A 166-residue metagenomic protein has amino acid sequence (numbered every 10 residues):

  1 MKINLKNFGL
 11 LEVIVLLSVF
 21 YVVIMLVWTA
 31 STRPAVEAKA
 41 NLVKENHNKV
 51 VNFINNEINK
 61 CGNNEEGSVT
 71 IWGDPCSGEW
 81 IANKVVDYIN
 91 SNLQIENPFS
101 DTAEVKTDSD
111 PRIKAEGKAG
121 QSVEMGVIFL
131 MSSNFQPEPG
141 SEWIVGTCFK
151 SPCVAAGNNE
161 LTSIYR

Functional and structural regions predicted by a protein language model:
M1-N4, F149: Short, flexible loop/turn elements at secondary-structure junctions
N4-K49: Amphipathic alpha-helical segments typified by the pilin-like N-terminal helix that continues immediately C-terminal
N46-E65: N-terminal alpha-helical signal peptides/signal-anchor transmembrane segments
N59-R166: Periplasmic/extracellular, small/polar-rich flexible segments of pilin-like filament-forming proteins
